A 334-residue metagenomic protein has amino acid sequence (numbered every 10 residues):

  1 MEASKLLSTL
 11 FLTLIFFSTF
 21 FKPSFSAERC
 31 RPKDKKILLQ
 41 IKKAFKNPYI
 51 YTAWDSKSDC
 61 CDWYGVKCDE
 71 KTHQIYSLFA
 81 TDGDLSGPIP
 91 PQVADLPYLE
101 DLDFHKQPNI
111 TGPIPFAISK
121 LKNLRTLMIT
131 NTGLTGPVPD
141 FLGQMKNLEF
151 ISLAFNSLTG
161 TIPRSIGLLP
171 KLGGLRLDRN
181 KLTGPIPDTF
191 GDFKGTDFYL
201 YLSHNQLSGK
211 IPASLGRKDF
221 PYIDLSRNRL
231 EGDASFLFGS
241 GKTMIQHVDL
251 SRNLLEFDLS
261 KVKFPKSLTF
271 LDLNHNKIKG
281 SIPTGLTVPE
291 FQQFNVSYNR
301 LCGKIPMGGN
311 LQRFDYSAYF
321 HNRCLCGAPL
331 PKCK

Functional and structural regions predicted by a protein language model:
E2-G65: Surface-exposed cap/linker segments adjacent to membranes
K43-P91, G232, L254-E256, G327-L330 (+1 more regions): LRR flanking "cap" motifs
K71-A117, T126: LRR N-terminal entry segment and analogous cap-like coil->beta motifs
T72, A94-L99, Q107, S119-L124 (+8 more regions): Leucine-rich repeat
G83, Q107-P108, I129-T132, L153-N156 (+7 more regions): Consensus "Asn ladder" position of solenoid repeat domains
I89-P91, T111-F116, T135-D140, T159-R164 (+7 more regions): The feature encodes a structural signal of leucine-rich repeats
H105-F155: Right-handed parallel beta-helix
P283-K334: Leucine-rich solenoid repeat scaffolds
